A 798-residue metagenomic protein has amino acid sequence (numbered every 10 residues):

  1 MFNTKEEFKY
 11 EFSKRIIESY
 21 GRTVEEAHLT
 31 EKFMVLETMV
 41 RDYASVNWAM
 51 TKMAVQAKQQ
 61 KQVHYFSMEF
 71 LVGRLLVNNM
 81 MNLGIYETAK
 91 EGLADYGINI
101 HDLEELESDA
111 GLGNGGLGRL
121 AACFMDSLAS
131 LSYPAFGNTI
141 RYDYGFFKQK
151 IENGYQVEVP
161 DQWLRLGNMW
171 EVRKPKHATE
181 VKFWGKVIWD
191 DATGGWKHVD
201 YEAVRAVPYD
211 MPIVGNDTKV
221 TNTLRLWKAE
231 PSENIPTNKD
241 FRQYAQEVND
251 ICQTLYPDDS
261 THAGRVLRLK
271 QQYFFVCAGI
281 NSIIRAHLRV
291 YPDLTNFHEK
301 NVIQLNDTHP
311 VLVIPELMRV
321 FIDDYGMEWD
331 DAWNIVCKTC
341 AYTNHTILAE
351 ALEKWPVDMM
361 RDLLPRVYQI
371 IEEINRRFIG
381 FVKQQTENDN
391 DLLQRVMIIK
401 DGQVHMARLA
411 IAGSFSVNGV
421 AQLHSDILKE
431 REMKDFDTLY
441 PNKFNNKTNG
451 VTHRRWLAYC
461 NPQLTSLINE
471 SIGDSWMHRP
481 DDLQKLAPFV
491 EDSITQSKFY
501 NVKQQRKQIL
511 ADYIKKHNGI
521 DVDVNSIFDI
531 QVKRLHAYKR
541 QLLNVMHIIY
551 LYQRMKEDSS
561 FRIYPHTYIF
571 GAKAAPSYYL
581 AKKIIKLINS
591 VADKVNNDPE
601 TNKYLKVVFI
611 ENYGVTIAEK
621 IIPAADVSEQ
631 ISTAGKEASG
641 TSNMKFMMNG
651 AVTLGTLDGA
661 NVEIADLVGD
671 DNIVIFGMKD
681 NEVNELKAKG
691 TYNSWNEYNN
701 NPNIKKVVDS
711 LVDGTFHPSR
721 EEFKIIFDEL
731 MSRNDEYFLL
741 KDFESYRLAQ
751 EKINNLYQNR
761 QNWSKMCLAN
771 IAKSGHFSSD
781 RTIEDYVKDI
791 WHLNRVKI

Functional and structural regions predicted by a protein language model:
M1-I798: A conserved ligand/cofactor-binding region detector
